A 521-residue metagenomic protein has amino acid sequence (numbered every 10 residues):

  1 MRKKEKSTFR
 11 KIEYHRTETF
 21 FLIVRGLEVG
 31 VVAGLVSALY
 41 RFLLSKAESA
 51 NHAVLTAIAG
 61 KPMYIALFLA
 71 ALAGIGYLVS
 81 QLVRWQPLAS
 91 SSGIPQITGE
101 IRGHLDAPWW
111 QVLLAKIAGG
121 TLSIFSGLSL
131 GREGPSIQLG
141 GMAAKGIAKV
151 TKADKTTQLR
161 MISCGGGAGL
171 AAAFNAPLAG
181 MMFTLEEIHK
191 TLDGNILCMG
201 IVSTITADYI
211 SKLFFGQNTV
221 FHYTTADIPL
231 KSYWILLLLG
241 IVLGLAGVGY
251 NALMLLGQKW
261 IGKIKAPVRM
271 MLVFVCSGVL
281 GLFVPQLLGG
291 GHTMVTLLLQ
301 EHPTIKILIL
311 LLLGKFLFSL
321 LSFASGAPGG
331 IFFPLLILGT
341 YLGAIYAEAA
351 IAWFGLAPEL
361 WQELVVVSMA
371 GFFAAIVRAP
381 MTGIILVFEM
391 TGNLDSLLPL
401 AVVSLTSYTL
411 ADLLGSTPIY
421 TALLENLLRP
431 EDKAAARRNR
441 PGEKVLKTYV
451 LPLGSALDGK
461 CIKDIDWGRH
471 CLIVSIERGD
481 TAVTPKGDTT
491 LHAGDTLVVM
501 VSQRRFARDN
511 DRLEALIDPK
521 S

Functional and structural regions predicted by a protein language model:
M1-K433, L453, R478-D480, G494 (+1 more regions): Alpha-helical transmembrane segments and immediately membrane-proximal extracytoplasmic
I97, G442-K444, T484: Short, solvent-exposed coil/turn segments
L113-L122, R440-C471: Acidic, Ser/Thr-rich low-complexity segments on the non-lumenal side of membrane proteins
M294, K444-T448, T496: Intrinsic-disorder/low-complexity, polar/charged segments enriched in Ser/Thr/Lys/Arg/Asp/Glu/Gln
V365, I376-V377, P441-E443, D466-G468 (+1 more regions): A structural signal for short secondary-structure junctions
Y420-L446, D518-S521: Long, charged amphipathic helices and adjacent flexible linkers at domain junctions
P452-D509: Cytosolic Rossmann-like ligand/nucleotide-binding regulatory domains
D488-T489, D509-S521: Short, compositionally biased
